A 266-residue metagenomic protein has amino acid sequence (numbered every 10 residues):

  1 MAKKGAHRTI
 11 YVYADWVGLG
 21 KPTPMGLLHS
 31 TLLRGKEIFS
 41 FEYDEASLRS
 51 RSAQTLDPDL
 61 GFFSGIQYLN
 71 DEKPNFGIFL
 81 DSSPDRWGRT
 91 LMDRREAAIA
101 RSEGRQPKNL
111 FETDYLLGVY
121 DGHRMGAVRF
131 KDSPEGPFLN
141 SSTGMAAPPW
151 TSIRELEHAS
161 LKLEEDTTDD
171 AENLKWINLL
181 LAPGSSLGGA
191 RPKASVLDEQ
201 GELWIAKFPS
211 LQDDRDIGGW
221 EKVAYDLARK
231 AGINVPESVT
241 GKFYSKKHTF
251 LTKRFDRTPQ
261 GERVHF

Functional and structural regions predicted by a protein language model:
M1-F266: Phosphate/dinucleotide-binding and metal-coordinating scaffold of catalytic cores in nucleotide-dependent enzymes
